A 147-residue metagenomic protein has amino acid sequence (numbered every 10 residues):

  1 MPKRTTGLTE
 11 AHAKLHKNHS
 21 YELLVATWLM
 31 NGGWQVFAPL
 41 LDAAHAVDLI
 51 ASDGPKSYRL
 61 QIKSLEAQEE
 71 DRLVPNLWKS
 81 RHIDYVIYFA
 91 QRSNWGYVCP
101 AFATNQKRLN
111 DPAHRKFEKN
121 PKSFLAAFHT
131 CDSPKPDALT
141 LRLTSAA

Functional and structural regions predicted by a protein language model:
M1-H45, I50-A147: Mixed-charge (Asp/Glu-Lys/Arg
